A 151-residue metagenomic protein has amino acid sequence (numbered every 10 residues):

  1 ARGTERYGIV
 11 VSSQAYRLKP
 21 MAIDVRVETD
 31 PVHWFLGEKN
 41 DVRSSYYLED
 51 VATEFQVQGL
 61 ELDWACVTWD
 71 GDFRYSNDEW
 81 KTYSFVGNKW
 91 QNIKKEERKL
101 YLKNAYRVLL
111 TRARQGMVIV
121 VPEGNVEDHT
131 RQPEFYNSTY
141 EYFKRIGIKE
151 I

Functional and structural regions predicted by a protein language model:
A1-K81, L110: Conserved helicase/translocase motor-coupling segment
Y47-I151: C-terminal accessory regions
